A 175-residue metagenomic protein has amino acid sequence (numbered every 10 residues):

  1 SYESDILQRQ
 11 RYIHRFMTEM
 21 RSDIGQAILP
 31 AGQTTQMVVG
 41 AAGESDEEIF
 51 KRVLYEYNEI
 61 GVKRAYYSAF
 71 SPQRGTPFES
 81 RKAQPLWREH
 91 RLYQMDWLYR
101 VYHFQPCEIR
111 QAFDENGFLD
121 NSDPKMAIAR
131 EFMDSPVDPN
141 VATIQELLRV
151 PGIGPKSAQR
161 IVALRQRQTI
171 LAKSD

Functional and structural regions predicted by a protein language model:
S1-F104: Conserved AdoMet/S-adenosylmethionine-binding subsite of the radical SAM
P77-R149: Long, highly charged, low-complexity intrinsically disordered interaction regions that mediate electrostatic DNA/RNA
L147, R160-I161: Short alpha-helical segments in extracytoplasmic peptidoglycan/chitin-binding modules and envelope-associated proteins
L164-R165: Residue-level signature of tetratricopeptide-repeat
I170: Active-site acidic catalytic loop and adjacent metal/ATP-binding pocket of ATP-dependent phosphoryl transfer enzymes
S174-D175: Extracellular LysM carbohydrate-binding repeats and other cell-envelope/extracellular binding modules
